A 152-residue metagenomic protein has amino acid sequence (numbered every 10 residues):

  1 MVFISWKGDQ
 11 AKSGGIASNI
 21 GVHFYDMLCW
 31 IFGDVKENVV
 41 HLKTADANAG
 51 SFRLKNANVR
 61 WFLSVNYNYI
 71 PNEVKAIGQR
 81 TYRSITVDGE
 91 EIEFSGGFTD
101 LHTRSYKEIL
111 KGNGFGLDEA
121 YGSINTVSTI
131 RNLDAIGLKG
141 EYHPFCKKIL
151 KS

Functional and structural regions predicted by a protein language model:
M1-K36: Predominantly a Rossmann-like dinucleotide-binding segment in NAD(P)-dependent oxidoreductases
S18, V22, T99, G114: Electropositive phosphate-/nucleotide-binding environments in soluble metabolic enzymes
F24-Y25, H102, V127: A general structural signal for well-ordered alpha-helical segments in protein cores
V35-T44: Conserved S-adenosyl-L-methionine
A45-D100: C-terminal substrate-binding/catalytic lobe of Rossmann-fold NAD(P)-dependent oxidoreductases
L101-K107: Conserved C-terminal active-site "lid" loop/helix of NAD(P)H-dependent oxidoreductases that clamps the redox cofactor
K107-S152: C-terminal helix-rich "cap/oligomerization" subdomain common to oxidoreductases
